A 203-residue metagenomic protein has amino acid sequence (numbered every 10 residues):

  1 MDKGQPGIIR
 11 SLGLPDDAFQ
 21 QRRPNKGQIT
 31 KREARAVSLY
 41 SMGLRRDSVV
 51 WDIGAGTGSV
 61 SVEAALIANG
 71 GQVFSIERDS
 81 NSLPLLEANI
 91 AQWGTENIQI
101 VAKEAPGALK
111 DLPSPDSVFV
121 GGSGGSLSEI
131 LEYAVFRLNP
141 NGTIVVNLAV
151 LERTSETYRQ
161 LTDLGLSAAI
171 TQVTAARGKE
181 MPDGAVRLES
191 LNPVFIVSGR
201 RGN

Functional and structural regions predicted by a protein language model:
M1-W51, P84-A88, Q92-W93, L188: Class I SAM-dependent transferase core
G54: Conserved S-adenosyl-L-methionine
T57-N69: Conserved SAM-binding loop of SAM-dependent methyltransferases across substrates and taxa, primarily the Class I
G70-F74: Short beta-strand element of Class I
I76-P115: S-adenosyl-L-methionine
S114-G122: Short SAM/SAH-binding signature in class I
G125-Y133: A short, conserved alpha-helix within the catalytic core of class I
Y133-F195: C-terminal substrate-binding/active-site "lid" region of AdoMet-derived donor-dependent transferases
